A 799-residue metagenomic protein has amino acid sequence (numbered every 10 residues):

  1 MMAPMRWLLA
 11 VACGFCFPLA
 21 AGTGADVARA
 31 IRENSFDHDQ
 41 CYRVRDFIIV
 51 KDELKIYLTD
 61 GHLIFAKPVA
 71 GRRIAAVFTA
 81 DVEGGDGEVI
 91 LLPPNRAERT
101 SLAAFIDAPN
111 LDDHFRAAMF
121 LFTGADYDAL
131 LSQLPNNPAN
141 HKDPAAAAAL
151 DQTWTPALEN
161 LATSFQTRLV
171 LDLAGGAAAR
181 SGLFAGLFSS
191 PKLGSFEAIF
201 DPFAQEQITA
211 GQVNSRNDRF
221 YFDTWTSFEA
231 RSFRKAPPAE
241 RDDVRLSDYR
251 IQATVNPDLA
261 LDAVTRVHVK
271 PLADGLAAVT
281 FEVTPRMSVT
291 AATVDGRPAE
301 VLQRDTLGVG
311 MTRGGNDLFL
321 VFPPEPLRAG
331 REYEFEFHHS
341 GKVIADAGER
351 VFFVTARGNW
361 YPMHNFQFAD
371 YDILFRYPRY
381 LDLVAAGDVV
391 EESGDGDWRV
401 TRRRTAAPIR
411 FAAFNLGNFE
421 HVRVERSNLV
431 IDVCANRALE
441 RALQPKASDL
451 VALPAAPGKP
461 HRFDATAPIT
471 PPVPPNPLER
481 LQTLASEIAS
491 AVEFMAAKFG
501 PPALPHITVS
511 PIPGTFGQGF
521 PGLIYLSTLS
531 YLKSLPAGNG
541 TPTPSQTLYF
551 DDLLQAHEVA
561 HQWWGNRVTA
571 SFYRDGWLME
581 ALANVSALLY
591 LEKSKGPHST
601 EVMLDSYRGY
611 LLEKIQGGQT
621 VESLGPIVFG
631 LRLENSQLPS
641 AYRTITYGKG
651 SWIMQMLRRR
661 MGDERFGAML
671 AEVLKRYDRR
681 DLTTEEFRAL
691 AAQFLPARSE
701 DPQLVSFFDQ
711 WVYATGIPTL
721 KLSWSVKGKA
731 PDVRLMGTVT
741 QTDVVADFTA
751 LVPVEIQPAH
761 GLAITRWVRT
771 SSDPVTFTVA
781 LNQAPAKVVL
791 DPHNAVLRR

Functional and structural regions predicted by a protein language model:
G22-D262, Y361-N365, V705-Q710, P718: N-terminal, polar/Ser/Thr-rich
R45, K51-Y57, H62-M119, P285-P326 (+3 more regions): Solvent-exposed beta-strand/loop surfaces of large extracellular or lumenal domains
A230-F233, P237-R266, K270-A277, E282-R286 (+4 more regions): Hydrophobic helix-coil surface modules that form long, contiguous segments used for peptide/substrate interaction
A236-A239, L320-F322, R328-A329, H338-R376 (+2 more regions): Glycine/proline-rich low-complexity spacer/linker segments in large multi-domain proteins
A273, I469-P477, A503, H598-S599 (+3 more regions): Amphipathic alpha-helical substructures
A277-V279, P285-G296, E700-V705, T715-D791: Beta-strand-rich binding/interaction modules
A489, F494-A496, P542-G609, L670: Zinc-dependent metallopeptidase catalytic helix centered on the HExxH motif and its immediate flanking segment
F550, E580, N584-W652, M656 (+3 more regions): Acidic/His/Gly-enriched intrinsically disordered linker/tail segments that often contain short helix/coil "MoRF-like"
